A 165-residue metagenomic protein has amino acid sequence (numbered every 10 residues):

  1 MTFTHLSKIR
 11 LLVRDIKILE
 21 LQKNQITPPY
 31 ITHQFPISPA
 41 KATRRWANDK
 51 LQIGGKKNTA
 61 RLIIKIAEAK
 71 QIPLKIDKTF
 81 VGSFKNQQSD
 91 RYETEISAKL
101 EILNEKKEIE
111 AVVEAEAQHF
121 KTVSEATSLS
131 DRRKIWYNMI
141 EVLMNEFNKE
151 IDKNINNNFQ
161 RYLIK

Functional and structural regions predicted by a protein language model:
M1-L11, I96, I102, A117-S128: N-terminal intrinsically disordered, cationic/polar leader segments that include organellar targeting peptides
M1-R45, R161-K165: A structural "domain/chain start" motif
R14-N24, E105-R132: Short acidic, glycine/tyrosine-flanked loop/strand segments centered on an H-E-D-like triad
I31, F35-P39, T43, D90-Y92 (+3 more regions): Extracytoplasmic/periplasmic, Sec-exported soluble proteins
I31-V81: Short, solvent-exposed, polar/charged sequence segments at loop or secondary-structure edges
T59-V112: Surface-exposed short loop/turn segments
S97-E101, E110-V113, A117, M144-N156: Surface-exposed interaction patches
K106, T127-K165: C-terminal/domain-edge helix-coil "capping" segments
